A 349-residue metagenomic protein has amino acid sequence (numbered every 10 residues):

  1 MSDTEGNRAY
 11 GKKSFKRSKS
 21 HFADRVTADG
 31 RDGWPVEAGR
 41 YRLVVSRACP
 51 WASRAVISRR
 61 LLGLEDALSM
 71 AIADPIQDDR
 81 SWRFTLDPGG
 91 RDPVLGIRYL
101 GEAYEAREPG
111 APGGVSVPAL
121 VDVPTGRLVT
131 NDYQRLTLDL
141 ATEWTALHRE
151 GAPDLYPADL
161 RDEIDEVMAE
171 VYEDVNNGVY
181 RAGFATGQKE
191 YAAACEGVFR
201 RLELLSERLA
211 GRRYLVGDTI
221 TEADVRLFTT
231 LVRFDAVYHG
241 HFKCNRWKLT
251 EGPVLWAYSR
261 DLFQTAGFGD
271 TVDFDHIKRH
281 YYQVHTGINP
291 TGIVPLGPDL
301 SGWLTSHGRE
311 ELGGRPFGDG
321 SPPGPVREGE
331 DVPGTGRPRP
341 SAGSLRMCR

Functional and structural regions predicted by a protein language model:
M1-R349: C-terminal alpha-helical interaction module
